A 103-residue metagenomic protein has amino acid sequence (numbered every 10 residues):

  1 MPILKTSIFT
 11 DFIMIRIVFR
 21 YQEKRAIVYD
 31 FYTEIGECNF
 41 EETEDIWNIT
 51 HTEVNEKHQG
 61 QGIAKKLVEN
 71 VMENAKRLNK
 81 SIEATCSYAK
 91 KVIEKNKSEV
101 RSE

Functional and structural regions predicted by a protein language model:
M1-I13: N-terminal amphipathic/basic-hydrophobic helices that include classical n-h-c signal peptides and signal-anchor
R20-Q22, T43: Structural motif
K24-I35: Conserved beta-hairpin
I27, I46-N48: General beta-strand recognition
T33-E41, N48: Conserved beta-strand in the GNAT
T52-Q59: A short, internal acetyl-CoA/4′-phosphopantetheine-binding micro-motif in the GNAT/acyltransferase core
G60-V71: Conserved acetyl-CoA-binding loop-helix of GNAT-fold acetyltransferases
N74-E103: C-terminal structural segments of small proteins and small subunits
